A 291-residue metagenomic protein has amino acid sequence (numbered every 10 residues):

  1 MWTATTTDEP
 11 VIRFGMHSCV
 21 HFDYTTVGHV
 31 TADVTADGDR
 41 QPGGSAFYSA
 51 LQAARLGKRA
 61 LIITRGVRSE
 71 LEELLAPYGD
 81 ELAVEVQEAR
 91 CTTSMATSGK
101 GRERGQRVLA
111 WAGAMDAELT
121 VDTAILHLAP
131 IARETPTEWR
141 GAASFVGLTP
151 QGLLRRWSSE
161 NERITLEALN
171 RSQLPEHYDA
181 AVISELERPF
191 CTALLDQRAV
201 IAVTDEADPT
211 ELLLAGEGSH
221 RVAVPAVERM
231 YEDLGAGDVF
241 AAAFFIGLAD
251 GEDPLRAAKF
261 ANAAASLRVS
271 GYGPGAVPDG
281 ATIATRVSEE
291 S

Functional and structural regions predicted by a protein language model:
I12, M16-F22, A193-S291: Conserved phosphate-binding/catalytic region of the ribokinase-like
H21-T26, T31-R40, R55-T135, W139-G147 (+1 more regions): Conserved N-terminal subdomain of the carbohydrate kinase-like
P42-S45, E162-L169, A226: Charged helix-capping and loop-helix junction motifs
G44-R55: Histidine-anchored nucleotide/phosphate-binding helix
L51, S94-T97, T210-L213: Short beta-strand scaffold segments in enzyme catalytic cores
A53, S184, G237: Short, conserved phosphate/pyrophosphate- and ester-handling motifs at nucleotide-, phospho-/glycolipid
I125-V200, A207-E211: Conserved beta-alpha-beta core of the PfkB/ribokinase-like small-molecule kinase fold
